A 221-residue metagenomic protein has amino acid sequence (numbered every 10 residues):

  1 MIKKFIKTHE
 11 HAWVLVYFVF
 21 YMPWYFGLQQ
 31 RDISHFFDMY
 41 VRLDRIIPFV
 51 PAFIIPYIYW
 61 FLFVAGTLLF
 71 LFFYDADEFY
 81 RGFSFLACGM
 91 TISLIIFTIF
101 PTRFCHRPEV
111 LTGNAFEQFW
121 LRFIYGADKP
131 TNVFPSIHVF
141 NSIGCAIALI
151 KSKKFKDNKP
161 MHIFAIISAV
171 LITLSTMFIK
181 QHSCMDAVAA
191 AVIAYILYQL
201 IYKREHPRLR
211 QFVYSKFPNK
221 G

Functional and structural regions predicted by a protein language model:
M1-V64, E109-T112, L121: N-terminal transmembrane-helix/juxtamembrane module of multi-pass inner/ER membrane proteins
Y21-G27, M90-T98, I167-M177: Aromatic-anchored segments of alpha-helical transmembrane domains
Q29-L43, F72-K156, P160, R208-G221: Membrane-interface loops
I54-F70, T91, N141-G144: Hydrophobic alpha-helical transmembrane segments
F63-T67, I143-A148, I167-S175: Hydrophobic, membrane-inserted alpha-helices
V110-L111, K129-F134, L171-Y198: Interfacial helix-loop-helix junctions of multi-pass membrane proteins
D157-V170: Short hydrophobic alpha-helices at membrane interfaces in multi-pass membrane enzymes
A169, S183, A189-G221: C-terminal membrane module of polytopic membrane proteins
